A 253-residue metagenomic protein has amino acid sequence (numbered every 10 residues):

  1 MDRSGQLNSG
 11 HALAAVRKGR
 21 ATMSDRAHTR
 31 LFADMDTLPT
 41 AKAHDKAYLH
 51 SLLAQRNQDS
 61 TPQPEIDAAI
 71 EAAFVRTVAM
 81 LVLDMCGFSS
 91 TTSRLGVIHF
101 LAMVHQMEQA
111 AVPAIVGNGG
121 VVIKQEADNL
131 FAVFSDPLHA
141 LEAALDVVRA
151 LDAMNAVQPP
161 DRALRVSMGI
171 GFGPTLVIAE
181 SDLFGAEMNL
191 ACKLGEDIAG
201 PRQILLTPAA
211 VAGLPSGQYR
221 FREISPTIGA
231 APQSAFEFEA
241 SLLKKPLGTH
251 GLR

Functional and structural regions predicted by a protein language model:
M1-I66, P201-R253: Intrinsically disordered, glycine/charged-rich C-terminal tails and inter-domain linkers that flank nucleotidyl cyclase
L31, P39, D45, A102-G119 (+3 more regions): Alpha-helical scaffold within the catalytic cores of cyclic-nucleotide enzymes
L52, Q63-E142: Catalytic NTP-binding/metal-coordinating core of nucleotidyl cyclase/transferase enzymes
F88, A140, T175, A210-V211: A generic structural signal for short hydrophobic patches within well-formed alpha-helices
E126, G171-F172, T207: A secondary-structure boundary/capping signal
V133, T175-A179, G213-L214: Short, solvent-exposed loop/turn segments at secondary-structure junctions
I178-D182, R202-I204: Catalytic cores and conserved motifs of cyclic dinucleotide signaling enzymes
